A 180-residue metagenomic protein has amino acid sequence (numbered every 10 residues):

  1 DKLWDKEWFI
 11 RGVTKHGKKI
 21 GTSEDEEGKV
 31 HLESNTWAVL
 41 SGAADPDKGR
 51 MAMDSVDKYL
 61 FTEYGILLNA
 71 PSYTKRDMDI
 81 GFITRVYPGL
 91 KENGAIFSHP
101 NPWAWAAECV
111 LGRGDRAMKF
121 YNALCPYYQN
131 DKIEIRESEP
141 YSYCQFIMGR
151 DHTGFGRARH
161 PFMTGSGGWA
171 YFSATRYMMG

Functional and structural regions predicted by a protein language model:
D1-G180: Acidic, mature catalytic/reactive cores of soluble proteins
